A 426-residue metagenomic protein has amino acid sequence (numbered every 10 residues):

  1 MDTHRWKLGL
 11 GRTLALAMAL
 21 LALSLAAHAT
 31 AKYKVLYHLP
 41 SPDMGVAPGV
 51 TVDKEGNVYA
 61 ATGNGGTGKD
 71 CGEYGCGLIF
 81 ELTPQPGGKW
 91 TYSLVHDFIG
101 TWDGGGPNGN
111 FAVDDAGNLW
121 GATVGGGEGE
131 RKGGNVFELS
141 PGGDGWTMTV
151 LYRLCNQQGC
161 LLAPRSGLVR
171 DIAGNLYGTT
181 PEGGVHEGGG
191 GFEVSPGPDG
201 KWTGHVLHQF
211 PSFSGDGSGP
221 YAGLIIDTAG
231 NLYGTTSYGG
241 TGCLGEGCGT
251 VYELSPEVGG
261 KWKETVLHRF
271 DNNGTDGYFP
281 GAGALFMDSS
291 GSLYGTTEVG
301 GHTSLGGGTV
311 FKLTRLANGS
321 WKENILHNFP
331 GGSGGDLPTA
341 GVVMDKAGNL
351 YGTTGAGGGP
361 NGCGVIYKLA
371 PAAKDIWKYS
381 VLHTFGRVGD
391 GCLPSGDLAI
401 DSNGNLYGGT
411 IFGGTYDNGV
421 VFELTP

Functional and structural regions predicted by a protein language model:
D2-P426: Extracellular beta-propeller repeat domains
